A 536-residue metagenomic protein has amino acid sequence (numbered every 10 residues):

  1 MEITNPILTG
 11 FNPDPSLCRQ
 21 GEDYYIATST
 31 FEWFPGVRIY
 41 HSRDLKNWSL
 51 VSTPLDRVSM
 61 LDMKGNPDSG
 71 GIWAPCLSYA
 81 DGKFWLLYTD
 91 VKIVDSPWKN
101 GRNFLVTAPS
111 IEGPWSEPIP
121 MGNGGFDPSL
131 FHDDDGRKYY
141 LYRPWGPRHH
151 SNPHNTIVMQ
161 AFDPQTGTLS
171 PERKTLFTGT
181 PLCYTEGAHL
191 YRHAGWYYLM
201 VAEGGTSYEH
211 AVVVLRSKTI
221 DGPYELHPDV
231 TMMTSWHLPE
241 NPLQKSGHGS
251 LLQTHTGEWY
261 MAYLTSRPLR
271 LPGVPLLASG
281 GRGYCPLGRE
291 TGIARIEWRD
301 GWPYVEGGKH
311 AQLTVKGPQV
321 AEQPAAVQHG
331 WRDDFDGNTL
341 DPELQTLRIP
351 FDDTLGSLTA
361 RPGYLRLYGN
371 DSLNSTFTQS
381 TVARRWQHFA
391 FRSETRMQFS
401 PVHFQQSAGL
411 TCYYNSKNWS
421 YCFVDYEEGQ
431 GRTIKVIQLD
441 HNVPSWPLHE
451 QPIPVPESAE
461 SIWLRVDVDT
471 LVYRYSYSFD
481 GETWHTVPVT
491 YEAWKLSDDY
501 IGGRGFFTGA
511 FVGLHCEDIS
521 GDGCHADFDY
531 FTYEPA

Functional and structural regions predicted by a protein language model:
M1-A536: Carbohydrate-active catalytic/glycan-binding domains of CAZyme proteins, especially the secreted or lumenal ectodomains
